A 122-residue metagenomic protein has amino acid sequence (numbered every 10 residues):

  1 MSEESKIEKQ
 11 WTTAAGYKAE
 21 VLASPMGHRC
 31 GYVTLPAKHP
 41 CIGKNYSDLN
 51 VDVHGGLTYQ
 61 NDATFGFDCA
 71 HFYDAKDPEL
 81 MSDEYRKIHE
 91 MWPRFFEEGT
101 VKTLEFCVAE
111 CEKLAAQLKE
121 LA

Functional and structural regions predicted by a protein language model:
M1-A122: Catalytic phosphate/metal-binding cores of nucleic-acid and nucleotide-processing enzymes, i.e., regions that mediate
